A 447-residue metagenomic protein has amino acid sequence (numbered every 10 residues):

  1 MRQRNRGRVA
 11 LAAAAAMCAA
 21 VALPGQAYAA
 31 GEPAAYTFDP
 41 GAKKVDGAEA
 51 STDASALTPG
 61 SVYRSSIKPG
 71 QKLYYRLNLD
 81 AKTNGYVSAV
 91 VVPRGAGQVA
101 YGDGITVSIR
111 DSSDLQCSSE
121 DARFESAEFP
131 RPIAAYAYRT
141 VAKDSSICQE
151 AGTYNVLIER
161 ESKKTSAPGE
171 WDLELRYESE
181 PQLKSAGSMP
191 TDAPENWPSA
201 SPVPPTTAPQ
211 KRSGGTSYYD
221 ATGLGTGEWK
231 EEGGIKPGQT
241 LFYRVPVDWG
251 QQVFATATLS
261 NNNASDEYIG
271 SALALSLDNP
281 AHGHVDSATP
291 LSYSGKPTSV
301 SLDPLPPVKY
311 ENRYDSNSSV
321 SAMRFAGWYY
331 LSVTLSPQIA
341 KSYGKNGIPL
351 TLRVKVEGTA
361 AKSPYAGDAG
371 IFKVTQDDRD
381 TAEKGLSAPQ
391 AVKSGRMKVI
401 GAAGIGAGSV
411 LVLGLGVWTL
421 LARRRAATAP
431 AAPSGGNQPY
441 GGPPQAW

Functional and structural regions predicted by a protein language model:
M1-A30, A407-T419: Secretory targeting and sorting signals
R2-R4, Q26-L73, C117-P132, T165-E170 (+4 more regions): Non-catalytic extracellular/lumenal accessory regions of secreted precursors
T83-G85, K143-G169, Q251-V253, V320-Q338: Noncatalytic modules at the cell exterior or secretory-pathway interfaces, chiefly beta-strand-rich lectin/adhesion
N84-A96, V253-N262: A short beta-strand element within beta-rich, extracytoplasmic domains of secreted/secretory-pathway proteins
G97-L115, E161, S265-A281: Short, surface-exposed beta-strand/strand-loop-strand elements in extracellular ectodomains
R123-T140, A221-L224, K230, S292-S321: Extended, solvent-exposed segments with strong compositional bias
F242-V399: Membrane-proximal extracellular "stem/stalk" segments of glycoproteins immediately N-terminal to a transmembrane helix
A382-W447: Hydrophobic single-pass membrane-targeting/anchoring helices
